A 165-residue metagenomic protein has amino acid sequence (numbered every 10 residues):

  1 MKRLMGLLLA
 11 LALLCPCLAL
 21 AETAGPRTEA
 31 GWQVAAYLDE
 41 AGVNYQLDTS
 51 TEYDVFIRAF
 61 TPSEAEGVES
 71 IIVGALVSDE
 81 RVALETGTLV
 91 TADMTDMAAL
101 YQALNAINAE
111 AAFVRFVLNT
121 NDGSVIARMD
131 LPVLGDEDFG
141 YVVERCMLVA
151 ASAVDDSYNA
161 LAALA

Functional and structural regions predicted by a protein language model:
M1-L8: Positively charged n-region of N-terminal signal peptides that target proteins for export
L8-P16: Bacterial N-terminal signal peptides
C17-A24: Sec-dependent signal peptide cleavage junction
W32, D39-D93: Ser/Thr-rich, low-complexity intrinsically disordered terminal regions
A83-S124: Short, internal acidic amphipathic alpha-helical interface segments that mediate docking to partner proteins
V125-M129: Short, aliphatic-rich beta-strand segments
P132-L148: A short acidic/glycine-rich loop-to-helix N-cap element
L161-A165: Short, highly charged C-terminal tails/helix-capping segments
